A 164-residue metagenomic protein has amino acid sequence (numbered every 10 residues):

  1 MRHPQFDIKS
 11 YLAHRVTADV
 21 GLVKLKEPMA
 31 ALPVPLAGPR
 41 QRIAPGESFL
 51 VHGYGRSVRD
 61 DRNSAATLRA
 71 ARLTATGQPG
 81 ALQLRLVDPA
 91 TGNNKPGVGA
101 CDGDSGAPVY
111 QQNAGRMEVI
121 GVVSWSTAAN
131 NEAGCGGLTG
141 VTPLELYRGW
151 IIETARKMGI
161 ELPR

Functional and structural regions predicted by a protein language model:
M1-A13, R72, L146, I152: Conserved H-D interstitial segment of serine endopeptidase catalytic domains
R2, D7-S10, L50-G53, G136-T139: A short, hydrophobic/aromatic-rich structural module that often spans a beta strand with its adjoining loop
R2, S10-R15, N63-S64, G97-D102: Short Gly/Pro-enriched turn/cap motifs at secondary-structure boundaries
R2-F6, A90-G97, E132: Surface-exposed intrinsically disordered loops and tails
R2-F6, R56, Q78-G80, T127: Residues that form or immediately flank small-molecule/cofactor binding pockets and catalytic motifs
F6-H14, D60, N130-C135: Short helix-coil transition/hinge motifs at the ends and kinks of transmembrane helices, capturing the brief
V16-G97, G137, L144-G149: Chymotrypsin/trypsin-fold serine protease catalytic domain
R69-T76, S105-R164: C-terminal subregion of chymotrypsin/trypsin-like serine protease catalytic domains
